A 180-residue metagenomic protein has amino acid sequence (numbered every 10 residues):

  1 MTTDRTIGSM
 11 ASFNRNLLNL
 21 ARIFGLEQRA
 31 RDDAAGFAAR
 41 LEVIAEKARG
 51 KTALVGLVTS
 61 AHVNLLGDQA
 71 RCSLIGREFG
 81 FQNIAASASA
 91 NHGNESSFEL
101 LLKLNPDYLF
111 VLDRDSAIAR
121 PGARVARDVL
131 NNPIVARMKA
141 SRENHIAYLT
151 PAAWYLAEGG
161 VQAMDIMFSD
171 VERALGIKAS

Functional and structural regions predicted by a protein language model:
M1, L101, N105-F110: Proline-aspartate-enriched helix->loop->beta-strand connector
M1-N19, T52-S73, A117-R120: Extracytoplasmic ligand-binding site segments that recognize negatively charged/polar headgroups
G8-R15, Y108-S180: Structured C-terminal subdomain patch of bacterial secreted/periplasmic proteins
F13-N16, L20, R29, D33 (+7 more regions): Stable alpha-helical elements in mature extracytoplasmic
R29-G80: Basic- and aromatic-lined ligand-binding clefts that recognize polyanionic substrates
K47-R49, L102-L104, M138-S141: Extracellular/periplasmic catalytic domains that process cell-envelope and extracellular macromolecules
R77, S96-L100, L104: Small-molecule-sensing regulatory modules
S89-S97: Short helix-initiation/N-cap motifs at beta->coil->alpha
